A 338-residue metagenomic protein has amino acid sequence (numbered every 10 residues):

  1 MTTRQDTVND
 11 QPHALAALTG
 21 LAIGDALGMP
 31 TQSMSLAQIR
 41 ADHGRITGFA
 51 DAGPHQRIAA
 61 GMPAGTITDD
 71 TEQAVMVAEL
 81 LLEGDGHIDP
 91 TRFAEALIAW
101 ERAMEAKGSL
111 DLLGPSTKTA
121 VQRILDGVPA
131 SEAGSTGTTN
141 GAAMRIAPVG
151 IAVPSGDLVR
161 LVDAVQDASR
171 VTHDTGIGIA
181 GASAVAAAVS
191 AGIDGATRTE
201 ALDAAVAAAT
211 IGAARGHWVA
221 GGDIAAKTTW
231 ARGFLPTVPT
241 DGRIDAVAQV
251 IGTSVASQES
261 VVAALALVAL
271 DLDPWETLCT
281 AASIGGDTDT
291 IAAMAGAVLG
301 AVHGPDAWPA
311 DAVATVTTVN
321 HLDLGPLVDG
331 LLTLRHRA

Functional and structural regions predicted by a protein language model:
M1-A338: Structured, active/binding-site neighborhoods that engage oxygen-rich ligands
